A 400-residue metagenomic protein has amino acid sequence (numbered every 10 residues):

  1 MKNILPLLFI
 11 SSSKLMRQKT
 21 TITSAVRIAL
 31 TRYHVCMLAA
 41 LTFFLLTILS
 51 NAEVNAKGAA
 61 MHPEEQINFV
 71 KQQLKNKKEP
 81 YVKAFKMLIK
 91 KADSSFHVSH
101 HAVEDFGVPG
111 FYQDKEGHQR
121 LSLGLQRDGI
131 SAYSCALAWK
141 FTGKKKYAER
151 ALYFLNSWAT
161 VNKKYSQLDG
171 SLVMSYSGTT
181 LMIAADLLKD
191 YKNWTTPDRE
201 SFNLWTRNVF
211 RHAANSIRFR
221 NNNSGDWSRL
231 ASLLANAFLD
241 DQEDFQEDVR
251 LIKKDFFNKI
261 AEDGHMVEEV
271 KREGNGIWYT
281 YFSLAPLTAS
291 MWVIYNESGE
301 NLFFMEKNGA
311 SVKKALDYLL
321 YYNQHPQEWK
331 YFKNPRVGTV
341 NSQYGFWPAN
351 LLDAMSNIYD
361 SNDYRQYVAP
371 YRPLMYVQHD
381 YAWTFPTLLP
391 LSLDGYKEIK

Functional and structural regions predicted by a protein language model:
I4-L7, L15-L38: Bacterial N-terminal signal peptides that target proteins for export
I10, K14-L15, L49: Glycine-centered signal
C36-I48: Bacterial N-terminal signal peptides
A52-R220, D226, R250, V293-S298 (+1 more regions): Extracellular glycan-targeting catalytic surfaces
L239, E243-Q327: Long, repeat-rich segments with strong aromatic
